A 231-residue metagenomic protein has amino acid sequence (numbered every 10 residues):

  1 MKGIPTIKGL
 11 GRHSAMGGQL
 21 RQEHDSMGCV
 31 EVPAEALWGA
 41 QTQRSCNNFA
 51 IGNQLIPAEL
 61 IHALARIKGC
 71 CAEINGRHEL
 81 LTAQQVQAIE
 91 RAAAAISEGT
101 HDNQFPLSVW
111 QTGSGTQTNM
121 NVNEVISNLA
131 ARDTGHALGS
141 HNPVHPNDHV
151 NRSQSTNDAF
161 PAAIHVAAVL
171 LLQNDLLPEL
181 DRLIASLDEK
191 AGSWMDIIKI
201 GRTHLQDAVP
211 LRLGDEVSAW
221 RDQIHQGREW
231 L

Functional and structural regions predicted by a protein language model:
K2-L231: Conserved, well-structured ligand/cofactor-binding cores
